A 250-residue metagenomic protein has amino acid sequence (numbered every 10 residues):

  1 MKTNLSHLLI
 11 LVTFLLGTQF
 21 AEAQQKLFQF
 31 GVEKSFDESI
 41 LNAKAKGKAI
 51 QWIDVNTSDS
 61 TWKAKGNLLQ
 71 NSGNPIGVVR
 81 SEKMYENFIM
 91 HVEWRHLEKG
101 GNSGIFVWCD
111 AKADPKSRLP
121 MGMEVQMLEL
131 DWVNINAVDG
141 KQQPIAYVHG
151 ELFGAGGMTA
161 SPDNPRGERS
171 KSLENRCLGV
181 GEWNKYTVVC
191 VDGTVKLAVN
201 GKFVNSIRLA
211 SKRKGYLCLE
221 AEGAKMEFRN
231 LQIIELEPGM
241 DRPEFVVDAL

Functional and structural regions predicted by a protein language model:
M1-Q25: Bacterial Sec-dependent N-terminal signal peptides
Q24-L250: Carbohydrate-interacting regions of secretory-pathway proteins
